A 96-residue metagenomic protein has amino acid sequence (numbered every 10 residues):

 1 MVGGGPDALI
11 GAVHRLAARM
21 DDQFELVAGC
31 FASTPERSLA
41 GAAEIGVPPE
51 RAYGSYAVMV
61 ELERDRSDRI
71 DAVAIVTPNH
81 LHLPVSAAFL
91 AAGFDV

Functional and structural regions predicted by a protein language model:
M1-V47: N-terminal Rossmann-like dinucleotide-binding module
R51-V96: Beta-loop-alpha module in the N-terminal Rossmann-like domain of NAD(P)-dependent dehydrogenases, especially those
